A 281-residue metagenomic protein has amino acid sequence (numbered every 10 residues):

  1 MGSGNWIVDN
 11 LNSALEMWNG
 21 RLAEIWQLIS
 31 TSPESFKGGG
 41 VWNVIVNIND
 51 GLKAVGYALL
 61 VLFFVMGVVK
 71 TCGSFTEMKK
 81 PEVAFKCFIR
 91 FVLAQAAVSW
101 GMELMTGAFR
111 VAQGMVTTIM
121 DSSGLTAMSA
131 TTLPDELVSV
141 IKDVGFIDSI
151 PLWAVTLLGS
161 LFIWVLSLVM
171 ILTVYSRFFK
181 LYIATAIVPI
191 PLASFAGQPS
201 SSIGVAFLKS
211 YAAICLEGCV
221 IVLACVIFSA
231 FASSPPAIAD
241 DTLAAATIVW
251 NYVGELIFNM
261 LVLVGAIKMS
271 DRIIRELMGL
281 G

Functional and structural regions predicted by a protein language model:
M1-L11, P81-G101, G204-C215, S270: Alpha-helical transmembrane segments and their helix-start/interface "positive-inside/aromatic belt" motifs in integral
M1-L59: Binding/recognition "hotspot" determinant
I45-K53, F85-I89, L93, K142-F146 (+4 more regions): Alpha-helical membrane-interface segments at transmembrane helix boundaries
I48-V55, F91-Q95, L172, Y182 (+2 more regions): Loop-to-transmembrane-helix entry motif
A54-M66, L158, I163, L181: Hydrophobic alpha-helical transmembrane segments
L59-Q95, I187-S201: Hydrophobic transmembrane alpha-helix segments characteristic of membrane transport and insertion machinery
Q95-I187, I221, C225-M278: Non-cytosolic segments of integral membrane proteins
L192-K209, I273-G279: Alpha-helical transmembrane segments
